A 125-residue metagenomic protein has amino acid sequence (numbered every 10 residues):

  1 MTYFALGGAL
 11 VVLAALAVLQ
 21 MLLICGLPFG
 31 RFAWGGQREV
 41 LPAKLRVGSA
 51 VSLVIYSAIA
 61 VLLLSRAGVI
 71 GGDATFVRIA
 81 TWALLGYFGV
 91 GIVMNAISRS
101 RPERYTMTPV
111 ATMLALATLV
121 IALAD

Functional and structural regions predicted by a protein language model:
M1-V18: Hydrophobic transmembrane alpha-helical segments in integral membrane proteins
M1-Y3, L41-V47, G72-I79: Interfacial loop-to-helix junctions that mark the boundaries of transmembrane helices in multi-pass membrane
V11, L22-L27, G36-A67, W82-G86 (+1 more regions): Core segments of alpha-helical transmembrane spans in multipass integral membrane proteins
C25-A33, P102-R104: Juxtamembrane/interfacial segments flanking transmembrane helices
K44, V110-I121: Small-residue-rich segments of transmembrane alpha-helices in multi-pass membrane proteins, especially helix faces
L62-G86, R99-M107: Transmembrane helix-loop-helix
R66, T118-D125: Juxtamembrane boundary at the C-terminal end of a transmembrane helix
V90-T106, A122-D125: Membrane-helix boundary connector in multi-pass membrane proteins
